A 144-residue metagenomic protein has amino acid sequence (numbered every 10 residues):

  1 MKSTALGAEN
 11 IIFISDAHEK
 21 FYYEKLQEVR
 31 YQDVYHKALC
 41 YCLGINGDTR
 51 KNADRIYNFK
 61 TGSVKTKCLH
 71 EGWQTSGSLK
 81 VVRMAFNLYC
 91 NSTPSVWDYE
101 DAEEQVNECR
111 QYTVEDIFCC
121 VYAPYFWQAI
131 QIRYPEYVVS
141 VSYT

Functional and structural regions predicted by a protein language model:
M1-E71, V81, N91: N-terminal leader regions that mediate targeting or early regulatory function
E28-Q32, I45-D48, F59, L88-N91 (+5 more regions): Surface-exposed polar/charged interaction patches
S63-I132: Amphipathic protein-protein interaction modules
T144: Conserved small/polar residues in nucleotide/adenosyl-binding loops
